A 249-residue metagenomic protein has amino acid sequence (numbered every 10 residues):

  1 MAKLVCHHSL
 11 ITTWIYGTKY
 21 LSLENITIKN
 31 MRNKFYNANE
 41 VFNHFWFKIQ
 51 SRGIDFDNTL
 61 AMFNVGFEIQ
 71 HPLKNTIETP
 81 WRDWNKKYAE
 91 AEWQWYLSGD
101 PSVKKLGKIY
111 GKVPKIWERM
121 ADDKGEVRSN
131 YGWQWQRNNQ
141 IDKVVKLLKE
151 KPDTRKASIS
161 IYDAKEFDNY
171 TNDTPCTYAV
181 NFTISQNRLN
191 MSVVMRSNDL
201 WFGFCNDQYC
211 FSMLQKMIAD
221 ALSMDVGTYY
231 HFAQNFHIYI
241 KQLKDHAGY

Functional and structural regions predicted by a protein language model:
W14-Y249: Terminal, non-catalytic protein-protein interaction segments that mediate quaternary/complex assembly
